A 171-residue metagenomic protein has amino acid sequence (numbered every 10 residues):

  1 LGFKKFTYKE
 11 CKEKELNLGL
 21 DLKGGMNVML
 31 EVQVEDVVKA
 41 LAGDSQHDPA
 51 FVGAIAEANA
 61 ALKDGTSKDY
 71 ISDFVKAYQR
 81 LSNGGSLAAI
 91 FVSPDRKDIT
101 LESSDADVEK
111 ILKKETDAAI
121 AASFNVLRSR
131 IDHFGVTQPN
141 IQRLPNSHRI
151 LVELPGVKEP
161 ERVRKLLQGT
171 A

Functional and structural regions predicted by a protein language model:
L1-A171: A structural signal for conserved, well-ordered secondary-structure elements that form binding/interaction cores
